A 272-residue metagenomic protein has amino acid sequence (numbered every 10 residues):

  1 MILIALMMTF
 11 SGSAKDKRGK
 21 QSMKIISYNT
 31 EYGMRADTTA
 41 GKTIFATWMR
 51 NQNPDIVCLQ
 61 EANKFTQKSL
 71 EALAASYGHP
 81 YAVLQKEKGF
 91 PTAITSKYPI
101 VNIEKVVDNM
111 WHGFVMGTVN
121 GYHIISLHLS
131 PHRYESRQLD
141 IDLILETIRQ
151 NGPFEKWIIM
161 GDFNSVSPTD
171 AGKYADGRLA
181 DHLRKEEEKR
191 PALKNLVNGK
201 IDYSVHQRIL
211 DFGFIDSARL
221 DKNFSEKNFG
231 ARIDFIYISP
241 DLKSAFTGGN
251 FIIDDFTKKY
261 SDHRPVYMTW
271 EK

Functional and structural regions predicted by a protein language model:
M1-L3: Sec-dependent signal peptide recognition, specifically the positively charged N-region followed immediately by
L6, F10-A75, T92: N-terminal, active-site-proximal structural segment of metallo-dependent hydrolase catalytic domains
R18-K20, N51, A74-Y77, K86-K88 (+6 more regions): Extracellular/periplasmic catalytic domains that process cell-envelope and extracellular macromolecules
K24-T30, F45-Q67, I124, I144-Y174 (+4 more regions): Active-site beta-strand/loop signature of hydrolases that rely on acidic residues for catalysis
G41, F45, T66-L70, R137-I144 (+1 more regions): Stable alpha-helical elements in mature extracytoplasmic
R50-P54, E71-G78, K97-I100, E146-P153 (+2 more regions): Sec-exported extracytoplasmic/periplasmic mature domains
L59-E135, L139: Structured beta-strand-rich core segments of catalytic domains in phosphoester-bond hydrolases
K105-V106, R149-K156, T169-K272: Metal-dependent phosphoester-hydrolase catalytic domains
